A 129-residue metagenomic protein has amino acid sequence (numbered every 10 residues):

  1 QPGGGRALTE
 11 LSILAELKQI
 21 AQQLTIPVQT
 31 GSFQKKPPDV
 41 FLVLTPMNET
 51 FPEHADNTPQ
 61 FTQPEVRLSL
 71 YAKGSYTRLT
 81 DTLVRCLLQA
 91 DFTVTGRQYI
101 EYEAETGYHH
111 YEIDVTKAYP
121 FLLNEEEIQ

Functional and structural regions predicted by a protein language model:
Q1-E65, Y71-Q129: Long, contiguous binding/interaction regions
